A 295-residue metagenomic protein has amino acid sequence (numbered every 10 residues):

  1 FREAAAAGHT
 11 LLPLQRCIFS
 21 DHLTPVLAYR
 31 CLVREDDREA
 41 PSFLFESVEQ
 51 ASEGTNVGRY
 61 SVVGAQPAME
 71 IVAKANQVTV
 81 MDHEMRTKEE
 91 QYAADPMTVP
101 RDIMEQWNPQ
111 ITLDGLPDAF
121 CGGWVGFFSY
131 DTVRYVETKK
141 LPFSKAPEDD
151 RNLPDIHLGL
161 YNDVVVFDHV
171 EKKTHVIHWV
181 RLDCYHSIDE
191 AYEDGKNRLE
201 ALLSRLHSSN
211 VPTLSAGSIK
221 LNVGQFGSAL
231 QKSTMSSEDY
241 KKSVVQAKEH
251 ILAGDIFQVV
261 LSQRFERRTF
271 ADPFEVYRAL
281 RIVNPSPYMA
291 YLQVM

Functional and structural regions predicted by a protein language model:
F1-M295: Extended alpha-helical targeting/anchoring segments, especially N-terminal organellar/secretory targeting helices
